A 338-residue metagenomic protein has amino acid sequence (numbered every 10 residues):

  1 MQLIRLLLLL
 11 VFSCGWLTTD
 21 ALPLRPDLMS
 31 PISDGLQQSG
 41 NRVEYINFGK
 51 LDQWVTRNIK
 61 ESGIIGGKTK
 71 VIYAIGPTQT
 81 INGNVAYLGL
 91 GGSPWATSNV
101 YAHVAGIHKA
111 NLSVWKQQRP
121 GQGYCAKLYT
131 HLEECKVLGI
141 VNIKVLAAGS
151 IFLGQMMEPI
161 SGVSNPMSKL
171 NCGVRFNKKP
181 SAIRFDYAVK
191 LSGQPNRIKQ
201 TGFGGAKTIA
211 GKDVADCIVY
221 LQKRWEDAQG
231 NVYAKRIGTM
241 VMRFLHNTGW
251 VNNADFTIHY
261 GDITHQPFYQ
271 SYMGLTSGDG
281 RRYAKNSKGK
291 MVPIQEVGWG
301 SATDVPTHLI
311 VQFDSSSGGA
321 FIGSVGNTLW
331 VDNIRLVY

Functional and structural regions predicted by a protein language model:
M1-Q38: Bacterial Sec-dependent N-terminal signal peptides
P23-P180, R184, K199, A210-G261 (+1 more regions): Aromatic (Trp/Tyr/Phe) and Gly/Pro-enriched flexible surface segments
V189, G193, G205: Extended catalytic cores and adjacent scaffolds of nucleotide/polyanion-binding enzymes
T201-K207: Short, conserved, GDST-rich strand-edge loop motifs in beta-rich repeat architectures
